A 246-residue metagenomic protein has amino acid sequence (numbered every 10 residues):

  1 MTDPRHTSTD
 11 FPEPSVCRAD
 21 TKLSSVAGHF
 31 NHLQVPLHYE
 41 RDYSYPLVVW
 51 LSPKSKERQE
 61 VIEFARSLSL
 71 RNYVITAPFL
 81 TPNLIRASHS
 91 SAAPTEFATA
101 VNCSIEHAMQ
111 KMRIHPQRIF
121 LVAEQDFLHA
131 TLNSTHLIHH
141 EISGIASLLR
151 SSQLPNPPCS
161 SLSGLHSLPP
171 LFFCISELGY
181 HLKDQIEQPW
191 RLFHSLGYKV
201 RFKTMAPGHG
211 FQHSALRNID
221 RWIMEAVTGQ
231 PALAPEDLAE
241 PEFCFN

Functional and structural regions predicted by a protein language model:
M1-P46, Q188-L192, L216-W222, T228-N246: A domain-start/cap signature at the N-terminus of enzymes
T7-Y39, S44-I114: Serine-hydrolase catalytic machinery in alpha/beta-hydrolase-like enzymes
Y39, G144, L149-T228: The feature captures the conserved acid-bearing segment of alpha/beta-hydrolase catalytic domains
S44-L47, R71-I75, P116-R118, H140-G144 (+2 more regions): Loop/turn elements at helix/coil->beta-strand transitions in domains of secreted/extracellular proteins
L51-K54, V122-Q125, L148-R150, S176-G179: Structural motif
I62, A98, L132, L182-R191: Short, surface-exposed alpha-helical segments at coil->helix boundaries
R66, H136-H140, R191, S195: Short, well-ordered alpha-helices that flank and scaffold nucleotide-derived cofactor binding pockets
M109-K111, Q117-H166: Primarily recognizes the serine-hydrolase "nucleophile elbow" in alpha/beta-hydrolase and SGNH/GDSL folds
